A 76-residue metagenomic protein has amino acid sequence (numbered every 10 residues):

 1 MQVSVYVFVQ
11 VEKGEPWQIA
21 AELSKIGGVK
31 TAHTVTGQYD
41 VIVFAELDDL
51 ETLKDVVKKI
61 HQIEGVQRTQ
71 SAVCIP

Functional and structural regions predicted by a protein language model:
M1-P76: A compositional/biophysical signature of low hydrophobicity enriched in polar/charged and small residues
